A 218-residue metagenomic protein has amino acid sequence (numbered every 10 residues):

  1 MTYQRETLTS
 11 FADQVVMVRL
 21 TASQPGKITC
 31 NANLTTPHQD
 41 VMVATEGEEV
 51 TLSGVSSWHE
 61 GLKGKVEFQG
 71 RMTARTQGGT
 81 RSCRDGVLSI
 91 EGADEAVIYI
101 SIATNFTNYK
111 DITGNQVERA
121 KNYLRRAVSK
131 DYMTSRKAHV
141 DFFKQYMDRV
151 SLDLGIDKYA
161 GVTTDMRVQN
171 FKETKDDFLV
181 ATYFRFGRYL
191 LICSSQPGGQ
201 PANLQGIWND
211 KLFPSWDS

Functional and structural regions predicted by a protein language model:
M1-S218: Aromatic-residue-lined binding/catalytic grooves and analogous aromatic/hydrophobic interfacial grooves in multimeric
